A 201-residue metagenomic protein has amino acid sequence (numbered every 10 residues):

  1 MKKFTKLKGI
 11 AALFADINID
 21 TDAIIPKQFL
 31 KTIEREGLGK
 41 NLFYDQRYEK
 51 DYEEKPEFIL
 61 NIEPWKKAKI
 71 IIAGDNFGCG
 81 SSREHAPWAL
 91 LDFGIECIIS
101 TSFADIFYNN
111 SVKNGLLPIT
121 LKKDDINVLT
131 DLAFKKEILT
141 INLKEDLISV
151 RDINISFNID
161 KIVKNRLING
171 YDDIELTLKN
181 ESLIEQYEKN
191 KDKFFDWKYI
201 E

Functional and structural regions predicted by a protein language model:
M1-G74, G78-S81, H85-D105, N109-N110 (+1 more regions): Cytosolic catalytic domains that perform sulfur/thiol-centered chemistry
